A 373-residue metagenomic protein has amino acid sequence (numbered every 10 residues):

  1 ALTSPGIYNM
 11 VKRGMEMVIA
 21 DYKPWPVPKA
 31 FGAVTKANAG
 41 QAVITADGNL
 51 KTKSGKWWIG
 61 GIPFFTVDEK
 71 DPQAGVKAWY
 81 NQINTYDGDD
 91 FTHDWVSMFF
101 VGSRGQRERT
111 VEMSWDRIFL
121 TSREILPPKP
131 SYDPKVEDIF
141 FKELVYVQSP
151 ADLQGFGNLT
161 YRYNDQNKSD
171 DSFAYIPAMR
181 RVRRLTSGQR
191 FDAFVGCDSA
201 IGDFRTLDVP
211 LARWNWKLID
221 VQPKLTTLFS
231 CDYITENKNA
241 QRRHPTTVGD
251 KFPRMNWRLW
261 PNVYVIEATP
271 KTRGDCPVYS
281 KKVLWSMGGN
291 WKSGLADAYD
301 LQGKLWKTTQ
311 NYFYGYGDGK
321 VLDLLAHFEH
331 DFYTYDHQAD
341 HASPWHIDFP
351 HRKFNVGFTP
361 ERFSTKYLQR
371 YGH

Functional and structural regions predicted by a protein language model:
A1-F64, M179, R190-P253, W260-P261 (+1 more regions): Non-transmembrane domains of secretory- and envelope-associated proteins
A1-S169: Solvent-exposed N-terminal domain segments of exported/luminal and surface proteins
G102, Q106-V136, E143-S149, F204-L284 (+2 more regions): Extended beta-strand-rich segments in extracellular/periplasmic secretory proteins, especially within noncatalytic
Q154-G157, K168-S169, P277-K281, G294 (+2 more regions): Short, surface-exposed coil-to-beta transition loops
Y161-D165, S280-L295, D348-K353: A short, surface-exposed beta-strand/turn
